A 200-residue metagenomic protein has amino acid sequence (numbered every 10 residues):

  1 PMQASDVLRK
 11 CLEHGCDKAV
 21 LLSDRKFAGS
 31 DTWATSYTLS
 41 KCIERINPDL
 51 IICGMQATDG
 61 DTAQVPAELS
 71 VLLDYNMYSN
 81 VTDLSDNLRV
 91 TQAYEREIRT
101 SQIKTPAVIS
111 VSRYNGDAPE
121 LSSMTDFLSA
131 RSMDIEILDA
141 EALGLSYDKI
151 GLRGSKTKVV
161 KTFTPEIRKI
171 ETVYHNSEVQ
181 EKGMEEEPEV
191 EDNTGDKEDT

Functional and structural regions predicted by a protein language model:
P1-T200: N-terminal glycine-rich FAD/FM-binding segment characteristic of electron-transfer flavoproteins
